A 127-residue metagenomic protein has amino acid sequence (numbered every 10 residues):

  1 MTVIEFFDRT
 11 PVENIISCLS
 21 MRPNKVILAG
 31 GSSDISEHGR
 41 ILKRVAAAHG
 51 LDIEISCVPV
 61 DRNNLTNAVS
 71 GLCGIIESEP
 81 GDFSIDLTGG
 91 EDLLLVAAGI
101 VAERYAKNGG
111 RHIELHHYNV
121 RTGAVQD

Functional and structural regions predicted by a protein language model:
M1-D82, V96-D127: Long, low-complexity, Lys/Arg-enriched
D82-G90: Short N-terminal targeting/anchoring amphipathic segment
G90-V96: The conserved phosphate-sensing helix
